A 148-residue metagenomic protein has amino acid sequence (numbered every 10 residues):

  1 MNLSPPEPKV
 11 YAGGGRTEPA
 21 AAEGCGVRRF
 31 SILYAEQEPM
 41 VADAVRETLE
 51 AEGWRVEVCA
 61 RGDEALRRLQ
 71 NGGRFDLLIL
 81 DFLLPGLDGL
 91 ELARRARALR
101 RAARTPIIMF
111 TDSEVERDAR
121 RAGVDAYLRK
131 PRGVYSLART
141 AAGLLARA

Functional and structural regions predicted by a protein language model:
M1-L33, Q37-P39, G133-A148: Non-catalytic signal-transmission and effector/linker regions of two-component phosphorelay proteins
P39-V58: Two-component/phosphorelay signaling modules centered on CheY-like receiver
V58-L77: Acidic, metal-coordinating helix/loop segments flanking the phosphotransfer/catalytic sites of two-component signaling
R61, D88-E91: Acidic catalytic/metal-coordinating carboxylates
D81: Active-site residues of response regulator receiver
P85: The feature encodes the CheY-like receiver
L90-A103: Short amphipathic alpha-helix used as the core "switch/output" element in two-component signaling
E91, D112-R129, Y135-R139: Alpha4 helix (beta4-alpha4-beta5 surface) of REC/receiver domains from two-component response regulators
